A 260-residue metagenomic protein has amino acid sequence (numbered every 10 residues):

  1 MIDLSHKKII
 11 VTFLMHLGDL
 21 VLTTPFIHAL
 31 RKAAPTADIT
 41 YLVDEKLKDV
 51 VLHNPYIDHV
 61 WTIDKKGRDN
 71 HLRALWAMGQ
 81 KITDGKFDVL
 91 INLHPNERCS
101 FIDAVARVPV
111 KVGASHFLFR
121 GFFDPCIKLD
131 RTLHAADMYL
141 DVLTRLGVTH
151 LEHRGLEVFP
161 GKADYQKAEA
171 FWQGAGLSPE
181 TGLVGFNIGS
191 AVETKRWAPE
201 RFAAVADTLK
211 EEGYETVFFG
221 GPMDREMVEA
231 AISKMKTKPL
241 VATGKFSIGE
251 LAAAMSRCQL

Functional and structural regions predicted by a protein language model:
M1-L260: Catalytic machinery of carbohydrate-active enzymes, primarily nucleotide-sugar-dependent glycosyltransferases
